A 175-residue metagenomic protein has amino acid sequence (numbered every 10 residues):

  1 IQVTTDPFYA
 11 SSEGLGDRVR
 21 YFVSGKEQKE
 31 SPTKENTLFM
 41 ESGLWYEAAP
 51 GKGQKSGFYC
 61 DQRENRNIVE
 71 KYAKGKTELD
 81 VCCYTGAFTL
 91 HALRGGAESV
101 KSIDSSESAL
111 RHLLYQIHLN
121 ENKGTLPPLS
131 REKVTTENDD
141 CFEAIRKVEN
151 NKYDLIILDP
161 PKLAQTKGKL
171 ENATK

Functional and structural regions predicted by a protein language model:
I1-F58, N67: Non-catalytic substrate-recognition/targeting regions of SAM-dependent transferases
C60-K76: Conserved alpha-helix/loop element of class I SAM-dependent methyltransferases that forms part of the SAM/SAH-binding
G75-Y84: Conserved class I S-adenosyl-L-methionine
K76, E98, D154: Conserved acidic residues
T85-E98: Conserved SAM-binding loop of SAM-dependent methyltransferases across substrates and taxa, primarily the Class I
S99-D104: Conserved SAM-binding motif I beta-strand of class I
S108-I157: S-adenosyl-L-methionine
A109, L155-K175: Mobile active-site "lid"/loop adjacent to the S-adenosyl-L-methionine
